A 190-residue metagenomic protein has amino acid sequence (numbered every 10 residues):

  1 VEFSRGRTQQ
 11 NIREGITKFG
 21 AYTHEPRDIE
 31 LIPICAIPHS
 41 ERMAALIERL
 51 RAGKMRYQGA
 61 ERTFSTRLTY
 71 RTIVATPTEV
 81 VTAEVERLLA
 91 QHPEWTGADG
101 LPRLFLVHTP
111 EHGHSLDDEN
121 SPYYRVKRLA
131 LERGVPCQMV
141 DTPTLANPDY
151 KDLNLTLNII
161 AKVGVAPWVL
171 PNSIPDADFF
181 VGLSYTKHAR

Functional and structural regions predicted by a protein language model:
V1-R190: Long, low-complexity, intrinsically disordered terminal regions
